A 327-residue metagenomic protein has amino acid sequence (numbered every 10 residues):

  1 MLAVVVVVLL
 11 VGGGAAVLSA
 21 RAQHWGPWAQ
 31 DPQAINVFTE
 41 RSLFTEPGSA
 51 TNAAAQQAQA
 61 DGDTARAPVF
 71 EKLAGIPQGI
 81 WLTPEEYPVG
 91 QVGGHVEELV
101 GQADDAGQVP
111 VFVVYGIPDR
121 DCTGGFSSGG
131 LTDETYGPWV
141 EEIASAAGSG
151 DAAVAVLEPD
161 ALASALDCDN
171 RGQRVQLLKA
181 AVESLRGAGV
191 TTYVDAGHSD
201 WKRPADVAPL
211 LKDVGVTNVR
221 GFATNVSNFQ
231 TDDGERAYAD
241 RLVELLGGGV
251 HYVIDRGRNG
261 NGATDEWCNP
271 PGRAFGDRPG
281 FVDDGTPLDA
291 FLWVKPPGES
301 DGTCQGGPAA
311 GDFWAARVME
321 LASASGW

Functional and structural regions predicted by a protein language model:
M1-V7: N-terminal export and membrane-targeting signals
G12-I35: C-terminal region of N-terminal signal peptides and the immediate post-cleavage residues of exported proteins
V37-E142, A146, P296, S300 (+2 more regions): N-terminal carbohydrate-binding/catalytic regions of secreted carbohydrate-active enzymes
T39-P47, G79-T83, P110-F112, A153-L157 (+4 more regions): Hydrophobic faces of well-ordered beta-strands that scaffold small-molecule active sites in alpha/beta enzyme cores
E46-G48, N52-K72, S199-A315: Surface-exposed substrate-engagement region within the catalytic domains of secreted or surface-exposed extracellular
Q102-G107, E142-A153, A181-T192, L245-G249 (+1 more regions): A structural motif corresponding to the C-terminal end of an alpha-helix and its immediate exit/capping segment
F126-G150, P159-V190: Active-site cleft segment of glycoside hydrolase catalytic domains centered on the general acid/base Glu
A161-L166, G189, A196-R203, T231: Flexible, surface-exposed loop/gating regions in the mature catalytic domains of secreted/periplasmic hydrolases
